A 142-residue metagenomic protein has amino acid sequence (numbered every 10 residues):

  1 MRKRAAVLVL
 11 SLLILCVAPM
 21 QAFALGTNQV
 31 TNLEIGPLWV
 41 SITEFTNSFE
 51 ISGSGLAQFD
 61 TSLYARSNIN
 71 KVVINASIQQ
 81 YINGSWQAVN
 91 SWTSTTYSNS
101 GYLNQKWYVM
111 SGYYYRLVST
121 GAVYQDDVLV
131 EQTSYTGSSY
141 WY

Functional and structural regions predicted by a protein language model:
M1-R2, Y114: Intrinsically disordered, low-complexity sequence elements enriched in Ser/Thr/Gly/Pro
R2-A24: Sec-dependent N-terminal signal peptides of Gram-positive bacterial secreted proteins and lipoproteins
F23-Y142: Mature extracytoplasmic or otherwise solvent-exposed domains
